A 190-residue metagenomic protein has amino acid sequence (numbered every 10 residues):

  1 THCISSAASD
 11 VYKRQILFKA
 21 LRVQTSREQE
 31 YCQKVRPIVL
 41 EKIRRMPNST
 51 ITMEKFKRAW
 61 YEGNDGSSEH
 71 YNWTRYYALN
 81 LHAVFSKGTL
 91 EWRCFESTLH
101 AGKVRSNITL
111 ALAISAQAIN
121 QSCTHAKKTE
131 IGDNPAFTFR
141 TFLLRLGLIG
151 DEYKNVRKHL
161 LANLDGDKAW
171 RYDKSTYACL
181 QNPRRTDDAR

Functional and structural regions predicted by a protein language model:
T1-A8, Y12: Single conserved hydrophobic/aromatic residue that forms the stacking wall/gate of nucleotide- or nucleobase-binding
K13-R14, G150: Alpha-helix initiation/capping motif
R14-H82: Active-site/ligand-binding surface loops and adjacent short beta/alpha elements that line catalytic pockets across
Y77-R190: Modules that initiate DNA replication and primer synthesis
